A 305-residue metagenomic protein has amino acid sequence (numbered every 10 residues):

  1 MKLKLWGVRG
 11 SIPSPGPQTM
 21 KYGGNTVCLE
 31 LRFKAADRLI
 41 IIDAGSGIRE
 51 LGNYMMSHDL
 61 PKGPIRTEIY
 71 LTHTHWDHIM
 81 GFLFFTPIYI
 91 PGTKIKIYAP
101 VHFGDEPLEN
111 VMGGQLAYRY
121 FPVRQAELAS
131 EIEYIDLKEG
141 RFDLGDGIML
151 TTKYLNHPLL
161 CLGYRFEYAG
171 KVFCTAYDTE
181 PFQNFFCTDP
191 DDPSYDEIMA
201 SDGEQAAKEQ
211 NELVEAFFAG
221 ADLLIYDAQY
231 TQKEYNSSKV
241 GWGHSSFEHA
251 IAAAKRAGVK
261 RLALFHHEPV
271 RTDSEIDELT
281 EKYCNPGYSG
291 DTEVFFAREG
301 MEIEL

Functional and structural regions predicted by a protein language model:
M1-D189, S194, D273-L305: Binuclear metal-dependent hydrolase catalytic cores
Q183-D291: Cap/insert and terminal regions of metallo-dependent hydrolase folds
